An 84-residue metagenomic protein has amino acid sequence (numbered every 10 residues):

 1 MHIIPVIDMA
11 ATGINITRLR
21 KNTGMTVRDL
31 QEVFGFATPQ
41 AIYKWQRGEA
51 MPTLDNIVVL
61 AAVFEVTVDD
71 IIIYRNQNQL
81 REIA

Functional and structural regions predicted by a protein language model:
M1-T23: A short, Lys/Arg-rich alpha-helix, primarily the initiator
M1-V6, A62, I72-A84: Short, charged recognition helix plus adjacent turn of helix-turn-helix-like nucleic-acid-binding domains
T17, R28, V58: Residues within the helices of the helix-turn-helix
R20, Q31, A61: The alpha-helix within a helix-turn-helix
G24-K44: Short alpha-helical DNA-recognition segment
W45-Q46, N56, R75: DNA major-groove recognition helix of helix-turn-helix
D55-D70: DNA major-groove recognition helix of helix-turn-helix/homeodomain DNA-binding modules
